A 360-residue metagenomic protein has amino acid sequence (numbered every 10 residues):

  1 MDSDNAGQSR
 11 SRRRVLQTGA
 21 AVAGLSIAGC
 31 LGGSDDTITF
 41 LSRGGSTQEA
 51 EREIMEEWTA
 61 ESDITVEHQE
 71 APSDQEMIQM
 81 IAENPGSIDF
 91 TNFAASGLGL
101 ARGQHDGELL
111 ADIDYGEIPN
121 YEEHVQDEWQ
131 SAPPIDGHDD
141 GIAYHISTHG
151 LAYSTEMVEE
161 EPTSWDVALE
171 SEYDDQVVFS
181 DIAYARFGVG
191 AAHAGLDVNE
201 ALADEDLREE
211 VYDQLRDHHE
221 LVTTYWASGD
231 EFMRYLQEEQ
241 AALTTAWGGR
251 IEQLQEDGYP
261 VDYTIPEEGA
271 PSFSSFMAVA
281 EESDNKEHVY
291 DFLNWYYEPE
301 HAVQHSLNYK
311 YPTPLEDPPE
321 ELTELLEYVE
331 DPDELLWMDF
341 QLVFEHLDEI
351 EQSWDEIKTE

Functional and structural regions predicted by a protein language model:
S3-I27: N-terminal secretory signal peptides and thylakoid transit peptides that target proteins across membranes
D36-G103: Early extracytoplasmic/lumenal segment of secretory-pathway proteins
E49, D89-T223, A227-M233: Extracytoplasmic ligand-binding site segments that recognize negatively charged/polar headgroups
I54, I64, S164, E210 (+3 more regions): Short amphipathic alpha-helical coupling segments at ligand-binding clamshell hinges and other catalytic/signaling
G97-R102, T244-P260: A ligand-binding cleft/hinge motif common to bilobed small-molecule-binding domains
E209-H218, W226, Q255-E281: Periplasmic-binding protein-like
A270-P271, S275-M338: Mature extracytoplasmic/periplasmic domains
E334-E360: Conserved C-terminal helix/tail region of periplasmic/extracytoplasmic solute-binding proteins
